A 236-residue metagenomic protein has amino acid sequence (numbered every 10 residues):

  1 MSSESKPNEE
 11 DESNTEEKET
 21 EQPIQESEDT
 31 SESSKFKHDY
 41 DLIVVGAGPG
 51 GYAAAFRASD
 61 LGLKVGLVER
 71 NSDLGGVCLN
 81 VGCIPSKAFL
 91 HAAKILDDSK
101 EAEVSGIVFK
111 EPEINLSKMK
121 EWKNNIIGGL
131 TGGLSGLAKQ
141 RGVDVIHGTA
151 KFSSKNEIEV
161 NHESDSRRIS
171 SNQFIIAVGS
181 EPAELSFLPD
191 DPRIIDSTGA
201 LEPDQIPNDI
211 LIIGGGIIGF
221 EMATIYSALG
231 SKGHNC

Functional and structural regions predicted by a protein language model:
E4-Y40, F56-I206, C236: Glycine-rich flavin
Y40-L67, I212, G219-A228: N-terminal Rossmann-like FAD-binding beta1-loop-alpha1 element of flavoenzymes
R193, D204-C236: Rossmann-like NAD(P)H-binding beta-loop-alpha module
